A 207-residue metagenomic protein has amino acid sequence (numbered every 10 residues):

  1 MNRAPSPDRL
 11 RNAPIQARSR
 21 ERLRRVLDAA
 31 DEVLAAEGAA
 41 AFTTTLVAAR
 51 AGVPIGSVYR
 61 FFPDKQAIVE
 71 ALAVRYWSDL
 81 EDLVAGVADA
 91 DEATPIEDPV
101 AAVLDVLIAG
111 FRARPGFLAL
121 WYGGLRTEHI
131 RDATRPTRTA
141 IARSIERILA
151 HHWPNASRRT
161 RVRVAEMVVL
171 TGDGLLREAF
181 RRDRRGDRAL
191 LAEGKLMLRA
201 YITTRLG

Functional and structural regions predicted by a protein language model:
M1-E21, L206-G207: N-terminal intrinsically disordered/low-complexity leader segments
S19-A30, V47, L72-L80: Generic hydrophobic, amphipathic alpha-helix propensity
R25, V33-A67: Helix-turn-helix
L34, V69-Y76, T137: Alpha-helical DNA-contacting segments of helix-turn-helix folds
A71, A85-R112, V168: Hydrophobic alpha-helical connector segments
D89-A93, A113-A119, E128, T139-A165 (+1 more regions): Hydrophobic alpha-helical bundle segments that form small-molecule/ligand-binding pockets
E97, A101, D105, T139-A150 (+4 more regions): An amphipathic alpha-helix signature
G123, R131, H151-L198: Hydrophobic/aromatic-rich alpha-helical bundle segments in the mid-to-C-terminal region
